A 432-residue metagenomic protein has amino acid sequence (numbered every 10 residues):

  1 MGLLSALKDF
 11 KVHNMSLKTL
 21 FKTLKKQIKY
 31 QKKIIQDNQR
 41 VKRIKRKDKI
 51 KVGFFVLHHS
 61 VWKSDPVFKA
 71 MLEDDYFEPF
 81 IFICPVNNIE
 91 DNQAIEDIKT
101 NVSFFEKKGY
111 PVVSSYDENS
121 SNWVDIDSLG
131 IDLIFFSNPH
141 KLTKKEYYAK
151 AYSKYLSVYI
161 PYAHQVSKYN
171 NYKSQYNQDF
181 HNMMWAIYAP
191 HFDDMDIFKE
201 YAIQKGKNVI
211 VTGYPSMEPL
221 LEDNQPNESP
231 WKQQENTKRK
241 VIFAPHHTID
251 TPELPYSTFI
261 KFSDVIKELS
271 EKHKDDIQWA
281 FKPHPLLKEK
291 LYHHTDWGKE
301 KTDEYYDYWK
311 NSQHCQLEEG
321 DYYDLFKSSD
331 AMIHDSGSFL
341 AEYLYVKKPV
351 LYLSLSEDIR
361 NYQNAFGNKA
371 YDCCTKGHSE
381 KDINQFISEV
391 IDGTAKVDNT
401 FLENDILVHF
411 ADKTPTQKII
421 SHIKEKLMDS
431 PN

Functional and structural regions predicted by a protein language model:
M1-D48: Membrane-proximal basic amphipathic "stem/tether" segments
T19-D37, P161, S174-S257: A nucleotide-sugar donor-handling region in carbohydrate enzymes
G53-L221: Active-site and donor-binding regions of nucleotide-sugar-utilizing enzymes
K63-E73, P215-T302, F410-Q417: Conserved catalytic-core segment of nucleotide-activated headgroup transferases in glycan assembly
V158-Y159, E318-Y362: A donor-sugar binding/catalytic signature common to diverse glycosyltransferases and related nucleotide-sugar
H294-E318: Nucleotide-activated donor-binding/catalytic signature segment of Leloir-type glycosyltransferases, i.e., the conserved
E300, Y345-G393: Nucleotide-sugar donor-binding patch of glycosyltransferase catalytic domains
E380-K381, Q385-N432: C-terminal amphipathic helix plus adjacent low-complexity, charged tail appended to glycosyltransferase catalytic
